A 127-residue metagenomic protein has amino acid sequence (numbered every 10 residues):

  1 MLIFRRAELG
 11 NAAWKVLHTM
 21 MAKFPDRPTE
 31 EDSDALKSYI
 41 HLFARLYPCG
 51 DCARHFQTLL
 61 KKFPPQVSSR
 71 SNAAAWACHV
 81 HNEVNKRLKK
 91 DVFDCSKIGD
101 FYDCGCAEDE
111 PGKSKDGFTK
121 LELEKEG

Functional and structural regions predicted by a protein language model:
M1-L46, G50-G127: Mid-to-C-terminal functional-domain signal that highlights helix-capping/loop sites within ligand-binding modules
